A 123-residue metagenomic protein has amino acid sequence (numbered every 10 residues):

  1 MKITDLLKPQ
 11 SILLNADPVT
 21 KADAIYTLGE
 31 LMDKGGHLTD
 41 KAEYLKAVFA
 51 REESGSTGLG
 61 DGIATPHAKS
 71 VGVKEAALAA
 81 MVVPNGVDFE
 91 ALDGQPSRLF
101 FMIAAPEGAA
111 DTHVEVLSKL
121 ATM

Functional and structural regions predicted by a protein language model:
M1-M123: Cytosolic covalent-transfer regions centered on His/Cys nucleophiles that carry phosphoryl or persulfide groups
